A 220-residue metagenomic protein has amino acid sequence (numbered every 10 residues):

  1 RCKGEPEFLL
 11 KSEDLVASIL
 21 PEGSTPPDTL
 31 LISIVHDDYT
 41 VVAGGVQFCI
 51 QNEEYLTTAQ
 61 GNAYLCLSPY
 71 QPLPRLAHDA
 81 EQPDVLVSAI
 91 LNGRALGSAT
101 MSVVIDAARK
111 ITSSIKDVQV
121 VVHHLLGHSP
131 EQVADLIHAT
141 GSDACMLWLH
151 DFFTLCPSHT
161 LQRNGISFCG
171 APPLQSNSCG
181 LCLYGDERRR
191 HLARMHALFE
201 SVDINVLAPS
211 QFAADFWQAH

Functional and structural regions predicted by a protein language model:
R1-H220: Catalytic cores of nucleotide-sugar-dependent glycosyltransferases that transfer UDP/GDP/TDP-activated
